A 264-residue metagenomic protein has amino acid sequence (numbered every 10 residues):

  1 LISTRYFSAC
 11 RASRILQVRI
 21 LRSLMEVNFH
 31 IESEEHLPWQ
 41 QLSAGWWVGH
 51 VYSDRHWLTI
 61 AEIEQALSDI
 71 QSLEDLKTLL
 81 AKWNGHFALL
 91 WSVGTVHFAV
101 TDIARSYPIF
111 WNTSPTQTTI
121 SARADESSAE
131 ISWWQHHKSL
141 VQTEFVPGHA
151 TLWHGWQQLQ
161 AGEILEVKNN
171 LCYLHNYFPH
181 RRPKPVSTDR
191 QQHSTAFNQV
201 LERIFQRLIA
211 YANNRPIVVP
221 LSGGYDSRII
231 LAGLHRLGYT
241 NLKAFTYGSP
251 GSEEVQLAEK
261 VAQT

Functional and structural regions predicted by a protein language model:
L1-T264: Cysteine-centered catalytic environments shared across enzyme families
